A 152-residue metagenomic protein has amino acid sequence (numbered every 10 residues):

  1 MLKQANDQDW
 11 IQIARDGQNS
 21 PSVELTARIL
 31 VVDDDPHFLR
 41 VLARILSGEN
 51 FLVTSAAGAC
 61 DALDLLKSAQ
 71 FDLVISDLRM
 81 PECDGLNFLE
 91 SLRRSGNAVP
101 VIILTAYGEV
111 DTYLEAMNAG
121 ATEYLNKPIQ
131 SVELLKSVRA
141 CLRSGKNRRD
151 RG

Functional and structural regions predicted by a protein language model:
M1-R28, K136-G152: Non-catalytic signal-transmission and effector/linker regions of two-component phosphorelay proteins
P36-T54, C141: Two-component/phosphorelay signaling modules centered on CheY-like receiver
A57-D61, D84-N87: Acidic catalytic/metal-coordinating carboxylates
D64, L86-A98, E115: Short amphipathic alpha-helix used as the core "switch/output" element in two-component signaling
M80: Receiver (REC) domain active-site loop signature in two-component systems and cognate sites in sensor histidine kinases
D111, I129-R139: C-terminal output helix
